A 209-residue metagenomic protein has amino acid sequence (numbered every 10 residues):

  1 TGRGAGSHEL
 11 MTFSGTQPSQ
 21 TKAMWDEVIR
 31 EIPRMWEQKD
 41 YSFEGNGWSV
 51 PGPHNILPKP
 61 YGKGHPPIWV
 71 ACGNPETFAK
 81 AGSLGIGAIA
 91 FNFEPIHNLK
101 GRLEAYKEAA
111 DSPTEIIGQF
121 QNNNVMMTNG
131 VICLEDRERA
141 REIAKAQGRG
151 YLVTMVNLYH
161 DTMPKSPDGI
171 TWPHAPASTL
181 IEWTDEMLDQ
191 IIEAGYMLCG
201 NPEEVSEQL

Functional and structural regions predicted by a protein language model:
T1-R3, I68-A71, I86-F91, N123-N129: Hydrophobic faces of well-ordered beta-strands that scaffold small-molecule active sites in alpha/beta enzyme cores
T1-S7, S206-L209: Short intrinsically disordered, low-complexity coil segments enriched in acidic
A5-S7, C72-N74, F93-I96, N129-E135: Glycine-rich beta-alpha junction loops
G6-T16, S83-G85: Acidic/polar active-site rim loop that often engages polyanionic ligands
S19-L57, H97-L209: An alpha-helical appendage that flanks or caps ligand/catalytic pockets
Y61-P67: A local structural motif
G73-L103: A conserved active-site cap/scaffold subdomain adjacent to cofactor or substrate pockets
